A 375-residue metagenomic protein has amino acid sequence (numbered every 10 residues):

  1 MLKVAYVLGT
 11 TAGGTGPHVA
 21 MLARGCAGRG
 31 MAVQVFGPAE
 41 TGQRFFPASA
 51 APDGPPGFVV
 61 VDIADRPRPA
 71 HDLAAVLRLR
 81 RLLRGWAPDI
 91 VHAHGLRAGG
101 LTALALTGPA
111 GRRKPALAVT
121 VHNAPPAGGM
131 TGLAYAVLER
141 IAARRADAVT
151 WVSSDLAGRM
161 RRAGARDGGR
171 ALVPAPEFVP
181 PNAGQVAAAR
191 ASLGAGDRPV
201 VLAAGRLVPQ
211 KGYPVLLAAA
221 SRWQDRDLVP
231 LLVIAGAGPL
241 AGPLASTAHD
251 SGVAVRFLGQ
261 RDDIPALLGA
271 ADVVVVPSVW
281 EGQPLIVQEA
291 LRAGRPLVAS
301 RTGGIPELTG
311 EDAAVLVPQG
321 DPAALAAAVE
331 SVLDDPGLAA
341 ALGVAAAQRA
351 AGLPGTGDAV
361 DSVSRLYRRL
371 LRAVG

Functional and structural regions predicted by a protein language model:
A5-L73, R159: N-terminal strand-loop element at the rim of the active site of nucleotide-sugar-dependent glycosyltransferases
G16-R24, P199, A203-R222, L232 (+2 more regions): A conserved mid-protein helix/loop that constitutes part of the nucleotide-sugar donor-binding site
A93-G99, V121: Short His-centered aromatic/hydrophobic patch
R140-V186, A195: Donor nucleotide-sugar binding/catalytic pocket of nucleotide-sugar-dependent glycosyltransferases
Q260, V279: Aromatic "clamp/platform" in nucleotide-sugar-dependent glycosyltransferases that forms part of the donor/acceptor
P296-A299: Short hydrophobic beta-strand element within catalytic cores of glycosyltransferases and related nucleotide-activated
E311, V315-P322, S331-P336: Conserved acidic donor-binding segment of nucleotide-sugar-dependent glycosyltransferases
S331, L338-L353, A359-S362: A short, well-ordered alpha-helix in the C-terminal region of glycosyltransferases
